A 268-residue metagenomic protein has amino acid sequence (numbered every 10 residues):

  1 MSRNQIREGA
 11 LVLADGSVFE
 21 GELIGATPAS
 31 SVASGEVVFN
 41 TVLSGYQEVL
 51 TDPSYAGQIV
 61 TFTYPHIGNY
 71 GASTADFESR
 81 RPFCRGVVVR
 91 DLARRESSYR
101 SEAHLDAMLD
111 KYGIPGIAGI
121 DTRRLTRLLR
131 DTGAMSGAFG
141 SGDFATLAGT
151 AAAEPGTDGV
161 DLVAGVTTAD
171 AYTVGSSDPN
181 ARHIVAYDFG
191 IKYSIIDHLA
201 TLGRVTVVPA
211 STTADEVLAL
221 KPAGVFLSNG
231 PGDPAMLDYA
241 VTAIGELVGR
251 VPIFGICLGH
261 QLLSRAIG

Functional and structural regions predicted by a protein language model:
M1-L220, P234: RNA-binding accessory domains that recognize and position tRNA/RNA substrates
A223-G224, N229-G268: Cysteine-nucleophile active-site neighborhood
